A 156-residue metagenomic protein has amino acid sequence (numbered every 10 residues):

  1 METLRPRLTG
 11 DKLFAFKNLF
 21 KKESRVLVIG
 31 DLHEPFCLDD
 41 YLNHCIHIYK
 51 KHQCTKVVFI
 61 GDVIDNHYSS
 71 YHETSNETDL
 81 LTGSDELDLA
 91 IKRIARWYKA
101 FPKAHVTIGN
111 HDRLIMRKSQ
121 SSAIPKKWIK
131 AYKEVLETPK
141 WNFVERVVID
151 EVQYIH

Functional and structural regions predicted by a protein language model:
M1-I29, I46: Acidic, histidine-bearing metal-coordination/catalytic regions of metal-dependent phosphoesterases
L13-A15, P35-H44, Q153-H156: Catalytic core of the metallo-beta-lactamase
S24-R25, I29-W141: Core catalytic region of metal-dependent phosphoesterases/phosphodiesterases, especially metallo-beta-lactamase-like
M116-R117, D150-H156: Short, solvent-exposed polar/charged micro-motifs at secondary-structure junctions
P139-Q153: Short acidic low-complexity segments
